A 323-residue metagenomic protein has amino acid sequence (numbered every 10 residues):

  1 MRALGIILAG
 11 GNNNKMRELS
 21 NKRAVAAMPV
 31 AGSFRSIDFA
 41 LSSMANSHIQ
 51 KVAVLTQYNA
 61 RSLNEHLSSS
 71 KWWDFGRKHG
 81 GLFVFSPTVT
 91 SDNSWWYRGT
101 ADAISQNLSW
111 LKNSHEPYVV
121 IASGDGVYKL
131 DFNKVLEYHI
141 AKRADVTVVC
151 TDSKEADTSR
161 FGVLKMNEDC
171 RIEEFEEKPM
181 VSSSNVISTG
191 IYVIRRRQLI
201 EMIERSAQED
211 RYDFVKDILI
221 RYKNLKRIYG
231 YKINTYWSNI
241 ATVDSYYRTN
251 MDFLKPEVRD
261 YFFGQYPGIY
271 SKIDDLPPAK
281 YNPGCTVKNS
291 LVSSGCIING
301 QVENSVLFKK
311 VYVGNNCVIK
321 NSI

Functional and structural regions predicted by a protein language model:
M1-I6, R197, R205-I323: Left-handed beta-helix
M1-W72, K78-G80, S91: N-terminal glycine-rich phosphate-binding loop and ensuing alpha1 helix
H79-I104: Active-site-proximal specificity loops/subdomain of glycosyltransferases
Y97, K129, V193, D213 (+1 more regions): Short aromatic/basic micro-patch
H115, K129-R197, E201-S206: Conserved core of the sugar-phosphate nucleotidyltransferase
V119: Short aromatic/hydrophobic "clamp" motif used to bind/position activated sugar donors
A122-G124: Active-site acidic Asp-centered loop
